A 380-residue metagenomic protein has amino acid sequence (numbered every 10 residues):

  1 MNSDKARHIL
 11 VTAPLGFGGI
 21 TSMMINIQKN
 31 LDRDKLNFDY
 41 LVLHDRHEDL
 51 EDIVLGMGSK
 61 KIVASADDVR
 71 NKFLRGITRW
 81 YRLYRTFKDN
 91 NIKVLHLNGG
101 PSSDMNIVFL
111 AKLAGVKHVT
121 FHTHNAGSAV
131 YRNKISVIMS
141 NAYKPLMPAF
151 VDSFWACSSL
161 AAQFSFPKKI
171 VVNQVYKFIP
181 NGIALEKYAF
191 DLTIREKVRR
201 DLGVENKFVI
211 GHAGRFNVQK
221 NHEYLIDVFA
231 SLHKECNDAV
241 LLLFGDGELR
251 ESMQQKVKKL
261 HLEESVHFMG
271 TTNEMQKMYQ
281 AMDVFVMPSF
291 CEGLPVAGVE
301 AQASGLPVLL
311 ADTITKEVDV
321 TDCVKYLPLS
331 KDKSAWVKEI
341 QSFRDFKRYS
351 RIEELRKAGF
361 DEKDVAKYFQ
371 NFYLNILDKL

Functional and structural regions predicted by a protein language model:
L10-G18, S22, N26-T78, Y176 (+2 more regions): N-terminal strand-loop element at the rim of the active site of nucleotide-sugar-dependent glycosyltransferases
G18-N26, F208, H212-S231, E248-Q254: A conserved mid-protein helix/loop that constitutes part of the nucleotide-sugar donor-binding site
G100, T271, F290: Aromatic "clamp/platform" in nucleotide-sugar-dependent glycosyltransferases that forms part of the donor/acceptor
A149-A189: A short, active-site helix/loop in glycosyltransferases that binds the activated sugar's phosphate group
A189-G203: A short helix/loop element that forms part of the nucleotide-sugar donor recognition site in Leloir-type
L241, L249-S252, L262-T272, M278: Active-site donor-binding acidic/aromatic loop of nucleotide-activated sugar and phosphosugar transferases involved
P307-A311, K316: Short hydrophobic beta-strand element within catalytic cores of glycosyltransferases and related nucleotide-activated
E317-D345, K363: Change "using UDP/GDP/dTDP sugars" to "using nucleotide sugars
